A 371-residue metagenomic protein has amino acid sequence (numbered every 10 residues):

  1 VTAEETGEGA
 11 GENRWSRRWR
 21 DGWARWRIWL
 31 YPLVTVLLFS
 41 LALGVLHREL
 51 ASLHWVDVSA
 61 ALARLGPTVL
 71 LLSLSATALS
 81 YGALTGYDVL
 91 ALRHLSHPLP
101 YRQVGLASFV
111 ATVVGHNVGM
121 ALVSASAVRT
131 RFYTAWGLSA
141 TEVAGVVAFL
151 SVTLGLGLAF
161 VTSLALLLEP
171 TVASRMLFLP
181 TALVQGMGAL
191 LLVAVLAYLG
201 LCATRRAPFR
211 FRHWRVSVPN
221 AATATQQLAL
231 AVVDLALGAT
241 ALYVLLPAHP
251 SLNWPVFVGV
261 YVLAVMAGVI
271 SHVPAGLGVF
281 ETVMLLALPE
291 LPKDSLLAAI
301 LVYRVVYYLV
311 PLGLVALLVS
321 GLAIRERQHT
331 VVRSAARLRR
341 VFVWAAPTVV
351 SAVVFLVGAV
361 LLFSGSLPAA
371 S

Functional and structural regions predicted by a protein language model:
V1-F109, L158, L167-V269, K293 (+2 more regions): Predominantly cytoplasmic-facing regulatory/coupling regions of multi-pass membrane proteins
A60-R64, R93-S96, V128-A135, G145 (+2 more regions): Short amphipathic alpha-helical coupling elements at transmembrane boundaries
G82-Y87, G119-R129, L237, P255 (+1 more regions): Transmembrane helix boundary and interhelical junction motifs in multipass membrane proteins
R102-L106, A125, A135-S151, P292-Y303: Membrane-interface alpha-helices at helix entry/exit sites of multi-pass transporters
G105-F132: Hydrophobic, aromatic-rich membrane-embedded alpha-helical segments
T112-A121, S151-S163: Mid-bilayer segments of alpha-helical transmembrane spans in multi-pass integral membrane proteins that mediate
F132-E142, G259-V260, A264, E281-A298: Interfacial segments of multi-pass membrane proteins
S139, V152-L156, A224: Interfacial aromatic "cap" segments that immediately flank transmembrane helices in multipass membrane proteins
